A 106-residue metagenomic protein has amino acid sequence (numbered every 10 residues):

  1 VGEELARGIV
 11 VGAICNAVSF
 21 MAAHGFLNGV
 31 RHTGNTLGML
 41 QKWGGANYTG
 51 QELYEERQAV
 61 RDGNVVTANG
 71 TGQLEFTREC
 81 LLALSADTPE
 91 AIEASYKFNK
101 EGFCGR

Functional and structural regions predicted by a protein language model:
V1-G12, N16-R106: Active-site-adjacent pocket-lining segments in enzyme domains
